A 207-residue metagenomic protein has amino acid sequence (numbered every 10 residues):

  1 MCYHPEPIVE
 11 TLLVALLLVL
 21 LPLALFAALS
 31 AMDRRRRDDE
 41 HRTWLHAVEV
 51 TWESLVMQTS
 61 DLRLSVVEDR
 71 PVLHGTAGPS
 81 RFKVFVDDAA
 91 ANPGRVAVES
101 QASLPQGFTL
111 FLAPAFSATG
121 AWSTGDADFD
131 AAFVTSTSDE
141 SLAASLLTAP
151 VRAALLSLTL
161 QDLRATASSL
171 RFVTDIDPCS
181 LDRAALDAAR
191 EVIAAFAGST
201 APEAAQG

Functional and structural regions predicted by a protein language model:
C2-L45: N-terminal signal-anchor transmembrane alpha helix of single-pass membrane proteins, serving as the membrane-anchoring
R37-G207: Charged, low-complexity intrinsically disordered regions
